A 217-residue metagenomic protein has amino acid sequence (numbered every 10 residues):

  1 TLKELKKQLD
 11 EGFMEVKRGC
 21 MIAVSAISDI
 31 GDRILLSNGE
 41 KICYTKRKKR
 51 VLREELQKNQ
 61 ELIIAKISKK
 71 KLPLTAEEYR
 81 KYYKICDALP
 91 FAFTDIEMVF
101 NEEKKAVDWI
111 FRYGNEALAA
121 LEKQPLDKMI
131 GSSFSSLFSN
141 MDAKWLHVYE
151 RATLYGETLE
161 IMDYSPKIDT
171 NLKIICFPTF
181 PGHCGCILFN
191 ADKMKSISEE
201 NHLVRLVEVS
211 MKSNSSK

Functional and structural regions predicted by a protein language model:
T1-E77: Basic, polyanion-interacting recognition surfaces, primarily in bacterial LytTR/OmpR-type DNA-binding effector domains
A26, K41-Y44, K144-D192: PAS-family sensory/regulatory modules and their coupling/dimerization elements
K41, K128-N140: PAS-family sensory/regulatory domains
K69-P73, T179-K212: Sensory coupling linkers of modular signal transduction proteins
F93-E97, N101, L206, S210 (+1 more regions): Short hydrophobic secondary-structure edge segments in sensory/regulatory modules of signaling proteins
K104-A106, L118-M129: PAS/PAS-like sensory domain cap-loop motif
F111-A119, K217: N-terminal capping loop/helix in small sensory signaling domains highlighted by a polar->aromatic N-x2-3-F motif
